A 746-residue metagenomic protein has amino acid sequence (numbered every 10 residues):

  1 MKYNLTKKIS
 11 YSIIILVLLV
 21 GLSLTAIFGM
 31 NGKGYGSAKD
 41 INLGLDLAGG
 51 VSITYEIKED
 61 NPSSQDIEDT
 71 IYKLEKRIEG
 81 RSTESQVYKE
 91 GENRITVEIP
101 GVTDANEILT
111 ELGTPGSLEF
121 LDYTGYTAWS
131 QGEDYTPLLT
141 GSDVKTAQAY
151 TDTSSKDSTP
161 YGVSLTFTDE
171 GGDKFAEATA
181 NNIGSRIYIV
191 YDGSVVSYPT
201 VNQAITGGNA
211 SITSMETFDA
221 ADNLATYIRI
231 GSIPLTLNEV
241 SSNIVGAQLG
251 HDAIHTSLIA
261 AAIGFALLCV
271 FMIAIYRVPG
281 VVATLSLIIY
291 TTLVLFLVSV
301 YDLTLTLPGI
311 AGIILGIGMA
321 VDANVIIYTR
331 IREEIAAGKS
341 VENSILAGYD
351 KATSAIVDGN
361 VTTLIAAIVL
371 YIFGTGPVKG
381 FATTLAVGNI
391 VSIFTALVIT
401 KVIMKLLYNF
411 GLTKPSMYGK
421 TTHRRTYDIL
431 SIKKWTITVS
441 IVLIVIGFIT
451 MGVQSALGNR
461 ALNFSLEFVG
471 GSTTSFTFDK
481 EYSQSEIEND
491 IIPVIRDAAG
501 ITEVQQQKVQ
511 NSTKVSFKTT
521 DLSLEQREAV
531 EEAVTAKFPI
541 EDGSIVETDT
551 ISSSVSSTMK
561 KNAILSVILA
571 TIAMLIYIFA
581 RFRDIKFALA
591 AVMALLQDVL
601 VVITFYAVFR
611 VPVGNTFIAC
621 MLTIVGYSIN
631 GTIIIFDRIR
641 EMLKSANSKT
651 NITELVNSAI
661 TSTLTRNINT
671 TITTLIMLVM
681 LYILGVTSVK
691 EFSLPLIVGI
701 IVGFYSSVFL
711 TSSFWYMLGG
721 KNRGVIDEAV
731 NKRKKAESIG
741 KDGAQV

Functional and structural regions predicted by a protein language model:
M1-V746: A structural signal for conserved, well-ordered secondary-structure elements that form binding/interaction cores
